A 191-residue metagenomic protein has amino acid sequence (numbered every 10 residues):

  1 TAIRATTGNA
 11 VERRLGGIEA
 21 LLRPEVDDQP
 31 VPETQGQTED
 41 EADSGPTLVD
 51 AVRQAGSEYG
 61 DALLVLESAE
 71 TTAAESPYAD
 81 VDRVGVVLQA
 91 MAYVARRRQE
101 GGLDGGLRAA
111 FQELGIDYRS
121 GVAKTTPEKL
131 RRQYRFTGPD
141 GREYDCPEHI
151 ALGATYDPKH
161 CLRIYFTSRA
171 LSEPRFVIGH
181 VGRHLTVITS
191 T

Functional and structural regions predicted by a protein language model:
T1-C161, R169-T191: Basic, Lys/Arg-enriched alpha-helical interface segments
